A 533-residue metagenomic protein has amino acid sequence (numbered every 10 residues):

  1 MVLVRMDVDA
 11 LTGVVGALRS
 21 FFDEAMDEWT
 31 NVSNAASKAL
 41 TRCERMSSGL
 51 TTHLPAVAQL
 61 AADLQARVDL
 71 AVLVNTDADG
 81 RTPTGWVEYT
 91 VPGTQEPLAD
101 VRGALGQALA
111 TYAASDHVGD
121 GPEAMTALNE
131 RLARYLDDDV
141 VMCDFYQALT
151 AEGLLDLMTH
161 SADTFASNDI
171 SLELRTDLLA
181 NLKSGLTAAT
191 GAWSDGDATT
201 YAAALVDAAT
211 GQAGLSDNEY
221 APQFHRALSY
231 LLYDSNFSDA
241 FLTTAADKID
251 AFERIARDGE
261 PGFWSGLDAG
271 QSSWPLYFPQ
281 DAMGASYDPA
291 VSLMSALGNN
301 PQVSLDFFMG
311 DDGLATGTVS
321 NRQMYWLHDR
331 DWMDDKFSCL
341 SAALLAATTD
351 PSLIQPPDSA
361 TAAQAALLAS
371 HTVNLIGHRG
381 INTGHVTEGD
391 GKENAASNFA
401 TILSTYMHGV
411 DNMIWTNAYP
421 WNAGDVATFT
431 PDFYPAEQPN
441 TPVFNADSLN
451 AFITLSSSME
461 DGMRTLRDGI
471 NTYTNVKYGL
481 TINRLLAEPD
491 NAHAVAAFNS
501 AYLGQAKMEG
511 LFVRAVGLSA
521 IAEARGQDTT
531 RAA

Functional and structural regions predicted by a protein language model:
M1-A108, E123: N-terminal secretion-targeting helices of virulence/extracellular proteins, encompassing both classical Sec signal
R81-A533: Non-catalytic all-alpha helical scaffold/repeat segments
